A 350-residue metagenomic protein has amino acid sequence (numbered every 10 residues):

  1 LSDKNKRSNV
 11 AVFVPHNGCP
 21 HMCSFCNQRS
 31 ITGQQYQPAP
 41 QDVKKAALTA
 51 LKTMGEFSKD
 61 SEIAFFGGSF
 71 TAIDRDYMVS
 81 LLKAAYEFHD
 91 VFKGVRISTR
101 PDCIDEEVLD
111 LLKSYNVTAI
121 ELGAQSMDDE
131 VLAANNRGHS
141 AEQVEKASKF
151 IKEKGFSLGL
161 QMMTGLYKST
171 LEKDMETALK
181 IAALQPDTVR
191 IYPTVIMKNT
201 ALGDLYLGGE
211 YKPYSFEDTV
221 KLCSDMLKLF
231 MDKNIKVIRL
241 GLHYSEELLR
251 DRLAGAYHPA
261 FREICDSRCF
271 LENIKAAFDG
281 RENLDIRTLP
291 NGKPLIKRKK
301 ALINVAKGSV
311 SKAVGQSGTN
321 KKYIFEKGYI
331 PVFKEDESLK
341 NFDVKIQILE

Functional and structural regions predicted by a protein language model:
L1-S8, G208-E350: Auxiliary Fe-S-binding modules of radical SAM enzymes
L1-T32, K52-G67, T71, S98-R100 (+2 more regions): N-terminal pre-triad scaffold of radical SAM enzymes
R7-N9, S58-D60, F92-G94, V117 (+4 more regions): A general structural motif
V10, I63, V95, I120 (+3 more regions): Conserved beta-strand core positions
P15-G18, Y192-M197, H243: Short glycine-enriched loops at secondary-structure junctions
H21-C23, M197-G203, L248-R250: Short acidic/His/Gly/Ser-rich catalytic and metal-binding motifs that mark active-site loops of diverse hydrolases
I31-K45, F66-T194, K198-V220: Conserved non-cysteine loop/helix-boundary elements of the Radical SAM core domain that shape
K45-E56, S224, K228: A short, N-terminal amphipathic alpha-helix
